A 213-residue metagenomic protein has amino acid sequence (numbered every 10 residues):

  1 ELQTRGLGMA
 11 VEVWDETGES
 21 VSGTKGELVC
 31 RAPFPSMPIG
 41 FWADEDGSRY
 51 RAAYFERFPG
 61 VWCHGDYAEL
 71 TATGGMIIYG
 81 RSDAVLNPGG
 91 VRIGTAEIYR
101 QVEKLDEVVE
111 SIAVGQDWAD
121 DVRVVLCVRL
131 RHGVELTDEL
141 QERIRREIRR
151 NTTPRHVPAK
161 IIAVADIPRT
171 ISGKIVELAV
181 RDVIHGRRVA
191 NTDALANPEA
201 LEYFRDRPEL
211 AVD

Functional and structural regions predicted by a protein language model:
T4-G8, T17-F55, I93, R188-V189 (+1 more regions): Conserved ATP/PPi-binding loop(s) of AMP-dependent carboxylate-activating enzymes
R5-G8, F204-D213: Acidic, glycine/GT-rich loop-and beta-edge segments that sit at the periphery of enzyme/chaperone cores
A10-V11, E27, G75, S172: Conserved beta-strand and immediately adjacent loop positions that scaffold enzyme active sites
E12, I161-V164: General small-molecule cofactor/ligand-binding pocket signal
V13-D15, C30-A32, V128-L130: Flexible glycine-/small-residue-rich
W14-T17, E110-I112: Glycine-rich, charged/polar anion/phosphate-binding loops that engage phosphate groups from diverse ligands
F34, I39, S48-A52, G60 (+6 more regions): AMP-binding/adenylate-forming catalytic core of the ANL superfamily
